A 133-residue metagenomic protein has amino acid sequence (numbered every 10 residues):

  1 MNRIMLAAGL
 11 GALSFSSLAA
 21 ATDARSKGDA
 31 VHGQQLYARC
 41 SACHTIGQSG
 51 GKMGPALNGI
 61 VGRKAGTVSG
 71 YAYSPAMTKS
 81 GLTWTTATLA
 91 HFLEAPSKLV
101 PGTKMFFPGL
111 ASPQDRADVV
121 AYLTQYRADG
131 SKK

Functional and structural regions predicted by a protein language model:
M1-I4: Positively charged n-region of N-terminal signal peptides that target proteins for export
A7-S16: Bacterial N-terminal signal peptides
L13, R39, R63, A95 (+1 more regions): Residues within well-ordered alpha-helical secondary structure of globular protein domains
S17-Y37: Electrostatic cytochrome c docking/interface patches
A30-Q34, T45-T86, K104-F107: Gly/Gly-Pro-rich "capping" loops immediately C-terminal to redox-active cysteine motifs in periplasmic/lumenal
G33, Y37-I46, V119, L123: The canonical Cys-X-X-Cys-His
T85-K133: C-terminal capping alpha-helices of c-type cytochrome domains
